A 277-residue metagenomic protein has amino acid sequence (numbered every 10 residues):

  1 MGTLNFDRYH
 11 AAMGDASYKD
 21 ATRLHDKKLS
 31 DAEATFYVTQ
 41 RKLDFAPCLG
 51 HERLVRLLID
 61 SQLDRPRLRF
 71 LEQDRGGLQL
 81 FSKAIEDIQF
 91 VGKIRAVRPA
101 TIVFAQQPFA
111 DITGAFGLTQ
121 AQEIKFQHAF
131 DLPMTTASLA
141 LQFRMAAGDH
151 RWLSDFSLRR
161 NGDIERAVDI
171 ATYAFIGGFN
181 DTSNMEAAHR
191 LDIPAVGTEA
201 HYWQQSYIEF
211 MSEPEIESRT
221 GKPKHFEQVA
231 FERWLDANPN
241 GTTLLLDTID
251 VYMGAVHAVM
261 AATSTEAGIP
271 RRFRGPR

Functional and structural regions predicted by a protein language model:
M1-N240, T265-A267: Ordered alpha/beta subdomains of enzyme catalytic regions
N238, L244-R277: Catalytic core of soluble alpha/beta enzymes
